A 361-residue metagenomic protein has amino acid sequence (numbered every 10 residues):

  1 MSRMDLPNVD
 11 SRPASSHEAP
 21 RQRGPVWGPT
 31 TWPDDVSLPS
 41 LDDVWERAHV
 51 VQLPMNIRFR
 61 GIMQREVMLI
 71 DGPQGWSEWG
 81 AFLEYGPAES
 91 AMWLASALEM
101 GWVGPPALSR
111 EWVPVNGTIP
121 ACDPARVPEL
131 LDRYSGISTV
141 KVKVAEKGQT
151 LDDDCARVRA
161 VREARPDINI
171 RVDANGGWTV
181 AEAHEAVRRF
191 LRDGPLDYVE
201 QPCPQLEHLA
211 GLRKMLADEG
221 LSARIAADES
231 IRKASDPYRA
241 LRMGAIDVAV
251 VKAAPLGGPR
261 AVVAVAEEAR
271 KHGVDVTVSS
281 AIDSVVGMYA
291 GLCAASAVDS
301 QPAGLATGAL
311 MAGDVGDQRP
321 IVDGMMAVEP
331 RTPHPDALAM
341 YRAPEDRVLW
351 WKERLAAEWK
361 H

Functional and structural regions predicted by a protein language model:
S2-H49, L53-V67, W76-A81, W102-V103 (+2 more regions): Flexible C-terminal active-site loop/helix
L53-R60, W112-R126, V144-E146, A174-V180 (+1 more regions): Active-site mouth loops of central-metabolism enzymes
V67-L69, Q74-W76, W112-N116, I137-K141 (+6 more regions): Structural preference for beta-strand elements that scaffold enzyme active sites
E78-A88, K141-C155: Glycine-rich, proline-tolerant flexible connector loops at the mouths of alpha/beta enzymes
F82-R126: Mid-domain alpha/beta scaffold segments of enzyme catalytic cores
G101-G104, G117-R133, K147-G148, C155-A160: Short, charged beta->alpha transition segments
D132-G136, R192: Flexible, charged surface loops at secondary-structure boundaries
K147-Y289, C293, A312-G316, P320-I321: Catalytic core of soluble alpha/beta enzymes
